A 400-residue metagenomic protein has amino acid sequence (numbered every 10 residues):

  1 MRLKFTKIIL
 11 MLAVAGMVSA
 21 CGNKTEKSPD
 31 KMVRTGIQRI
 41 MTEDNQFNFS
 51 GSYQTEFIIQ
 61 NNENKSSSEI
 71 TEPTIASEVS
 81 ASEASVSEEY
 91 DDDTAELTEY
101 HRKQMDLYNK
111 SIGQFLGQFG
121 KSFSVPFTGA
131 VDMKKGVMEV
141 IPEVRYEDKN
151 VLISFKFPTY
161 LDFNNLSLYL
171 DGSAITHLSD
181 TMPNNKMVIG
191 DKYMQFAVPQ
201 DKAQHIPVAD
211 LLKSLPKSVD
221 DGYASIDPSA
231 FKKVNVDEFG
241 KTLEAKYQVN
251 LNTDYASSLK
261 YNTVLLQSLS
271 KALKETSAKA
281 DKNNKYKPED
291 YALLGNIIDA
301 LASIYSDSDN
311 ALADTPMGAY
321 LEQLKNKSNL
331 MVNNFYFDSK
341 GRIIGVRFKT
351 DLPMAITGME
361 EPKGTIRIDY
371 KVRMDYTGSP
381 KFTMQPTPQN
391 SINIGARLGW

Functional and structural regions predicted by a protein language model:
M1-I9: Bacterial N-terminal signal peptides that target proteins for export
I9-L10, A76: Residues marking helix boundaries in flexible regions
M17-A20: C-terminal motif of bacterial Sec signal peptides marking the signal peptidase cleavage site
G22-W400: Subset-of-secretome marker
